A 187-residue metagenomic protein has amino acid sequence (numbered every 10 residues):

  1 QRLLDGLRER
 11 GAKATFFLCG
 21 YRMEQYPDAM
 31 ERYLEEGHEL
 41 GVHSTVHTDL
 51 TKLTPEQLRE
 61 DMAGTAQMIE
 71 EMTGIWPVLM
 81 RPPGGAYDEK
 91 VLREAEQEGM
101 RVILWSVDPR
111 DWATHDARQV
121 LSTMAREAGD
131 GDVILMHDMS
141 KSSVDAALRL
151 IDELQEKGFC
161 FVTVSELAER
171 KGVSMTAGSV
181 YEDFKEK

Functional and structural regions predicted by a protein language model:
Q1-L53, Q57-I75, C160, E169: Active-site beta->alpha N-cap acidic-glycine motif
Q1-R2, Y26, T48-W76, G84-D130 (+1 more regions): Alpha-helical scaffold elements lining the catalytic groove of polysaccharide deacetylases
D5-A14, E24, S142-K187: C-terminal domain-boundary segment and adjacent tail
L7, F16, L40-H43, T65 (+6 more regions): Conserved, mostly hydrophobic/aromatic
F17-Y21, S44-T45, R81-G85, W105-D108 (+2 more regions): Active-site-proximal beta-strand/loop segments in catalytic clefts of secreted hydrolases
E35-E39, T73-W76, A128, G178-K187: Structural recognition of alpha->loop->beta junctions
T45-T48, A63-I69, V133-S140, D152-F161 (+1 more regions): A broadly tuned preference for mixed-charge, low-complexity surface segments
